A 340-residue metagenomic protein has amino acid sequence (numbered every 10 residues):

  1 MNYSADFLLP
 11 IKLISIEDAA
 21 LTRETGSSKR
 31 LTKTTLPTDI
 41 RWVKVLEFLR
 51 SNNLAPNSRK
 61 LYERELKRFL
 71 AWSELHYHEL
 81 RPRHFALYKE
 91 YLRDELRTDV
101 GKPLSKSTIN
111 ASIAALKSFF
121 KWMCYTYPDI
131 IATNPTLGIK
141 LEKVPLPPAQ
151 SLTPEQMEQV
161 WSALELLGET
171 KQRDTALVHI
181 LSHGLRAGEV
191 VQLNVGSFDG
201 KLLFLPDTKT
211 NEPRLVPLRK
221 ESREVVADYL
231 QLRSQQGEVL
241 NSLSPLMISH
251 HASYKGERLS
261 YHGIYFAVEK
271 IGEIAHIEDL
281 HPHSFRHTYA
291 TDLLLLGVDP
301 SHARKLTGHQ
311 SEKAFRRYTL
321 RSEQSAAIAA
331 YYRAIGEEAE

Functional and structural regions predicted by a protein language model:
L9-S15, E224, R317-E340: DNA/chromatin major-groove-contacting recognition/catalytic segments
V43-N57, R64-P148, A163-L166: N-terminal core-binding DNA-recognition domain of tyrosine recombinases/integrases
S151, D207-T210, T307-Y332: Catalytic-site neighborhood detector that most strongly recognizes the C-terminal catalytic loop/helix of tyrosine
E158-A187: Basic, Lys/Arg- and aromatic-enriched nucleic-acid-binding interface segment
H179, S284-Q310, A326: C-terminal catalytic core of tyrosine-transesterase DNA break-rejoin enzymes
G188, Q192-V225: Conserved tyrosine-mediated DNA breakage-rejoining catalytic core shared by Y-recombinases
S197-G200, E278-D279, V298-Y318: Short, polar N-cap/turn motifs at the start of nucleic acid-interacting alpha helices
K220-I277: Active-site/catalytic core of tyrosine-dependent DNA strand-transfer enzymes
